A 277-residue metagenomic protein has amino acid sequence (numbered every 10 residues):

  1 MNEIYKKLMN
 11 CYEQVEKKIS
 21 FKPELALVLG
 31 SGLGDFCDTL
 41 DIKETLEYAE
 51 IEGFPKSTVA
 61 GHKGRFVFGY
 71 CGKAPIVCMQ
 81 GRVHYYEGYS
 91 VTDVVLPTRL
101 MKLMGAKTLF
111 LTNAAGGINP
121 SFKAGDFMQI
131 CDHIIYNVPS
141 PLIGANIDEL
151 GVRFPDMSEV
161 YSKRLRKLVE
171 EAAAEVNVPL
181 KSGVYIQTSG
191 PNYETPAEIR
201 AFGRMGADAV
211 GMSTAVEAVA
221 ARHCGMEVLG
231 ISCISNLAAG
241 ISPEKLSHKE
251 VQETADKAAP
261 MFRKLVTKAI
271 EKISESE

Functional and structural regions predicted by a protein language model:
M1-M157: Metabolite-binding pocket within alpha/beta catalytic cores that recognizes anionic/polar moieties
M101-G105, G203, R222: Non-catalytic positions within long, well-ordered alpha-helices that form the structural scaffold/packing of enzyme
K107-T108, D208, E227: Short acidic/polar active-site loop segments enriched in Thr and Asp
L150-Y161, Q187, I199, A255-R263 (+1 more regions): Polyanion-binding loop/helix "lid" in catalytic or ligand-binding cores
R166, A172-D208, V266, I273: Active-site/ligand-binding-proximal alpha/beta "capping" segment
M212-E250: Zn-dependent metallopeptidase/amidohydrolase metal-coordination segment
A239-E277: His/Asp/Glu-rich mid-to-C-terminal helical/loop segments that flank catalytic regions of hydrolases
